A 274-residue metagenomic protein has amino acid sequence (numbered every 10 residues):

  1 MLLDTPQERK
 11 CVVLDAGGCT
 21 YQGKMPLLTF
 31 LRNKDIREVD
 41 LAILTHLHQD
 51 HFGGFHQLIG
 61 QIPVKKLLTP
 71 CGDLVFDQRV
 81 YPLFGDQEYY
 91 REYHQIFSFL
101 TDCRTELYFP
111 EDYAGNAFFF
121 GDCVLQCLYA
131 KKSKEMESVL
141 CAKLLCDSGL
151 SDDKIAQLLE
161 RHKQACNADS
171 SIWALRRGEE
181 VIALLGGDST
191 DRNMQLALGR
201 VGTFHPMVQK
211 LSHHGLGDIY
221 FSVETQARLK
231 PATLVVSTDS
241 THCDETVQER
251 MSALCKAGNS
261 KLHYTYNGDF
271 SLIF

Functional and structural regions predicted by a protein language model:
M1-N33, I43-G60, K134-A232, V236-S237 (+1 more regions): Active-site-proximal loop/helix segments of hydrolase catalytic cores
G23-K24, F76-Y81, I219-F221, C243-E249 (+1 more regions): Short, charged, surface-exposed secondary-structure boundary motifs
K24-L28, D86-F97, E245-S252: Well-ordered, non-membrane alpha-helical segments in soluble/globular domains
L58-L184, K256-F274: Flexible, acidic/histidine-containing loops and adjacent segments that form or flank the divalent-metal
E224-K230, V235-F274: C-terminal regions of proteins
